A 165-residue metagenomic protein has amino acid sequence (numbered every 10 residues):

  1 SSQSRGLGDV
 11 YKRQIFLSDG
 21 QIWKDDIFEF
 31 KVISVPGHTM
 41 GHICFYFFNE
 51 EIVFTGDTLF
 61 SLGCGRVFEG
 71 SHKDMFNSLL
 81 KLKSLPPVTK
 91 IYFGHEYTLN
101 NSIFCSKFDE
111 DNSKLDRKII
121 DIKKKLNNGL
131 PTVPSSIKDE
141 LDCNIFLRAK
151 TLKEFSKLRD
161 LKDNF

Functional and structural regions predicted by a protein language model:
S1-Y11: Short, small-residue-biased leader/transition segments that mark boundaries at the very start of proteins
Q3, F68-S71, L147: Short, conserved glycine- and acidic-residue-centered signature motifs in active-site or ligand-binding loops
R5, F54-G56, N112-R117: Short hydrophobic/aromatic-enriched beta-strand-loop microsegments
L7, I27, K73-D74, R117-I120 (+1 more regions): Short amphipathic alpha-helical surface micro-motifs
L7-G8, V32, P134, F155: A generic alpha-helix preference that emphasizes hydrophobic side chains
R13-S106: Catalytic core of the metallo-beta-lactamase
L80-K90, L99-F165: Accessory terminal helices/loops
